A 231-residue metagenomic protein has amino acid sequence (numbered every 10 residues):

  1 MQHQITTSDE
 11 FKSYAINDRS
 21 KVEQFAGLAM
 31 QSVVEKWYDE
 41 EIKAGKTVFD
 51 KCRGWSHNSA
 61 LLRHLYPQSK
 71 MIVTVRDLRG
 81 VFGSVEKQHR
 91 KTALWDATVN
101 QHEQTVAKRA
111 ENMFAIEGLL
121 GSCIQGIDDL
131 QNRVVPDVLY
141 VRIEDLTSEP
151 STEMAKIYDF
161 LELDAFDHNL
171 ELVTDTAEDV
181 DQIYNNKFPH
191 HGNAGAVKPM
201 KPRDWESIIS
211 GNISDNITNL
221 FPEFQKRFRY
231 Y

Functional and structural regions predicted by a protein language model:
M1-D50, K91-R109, K198-P199, E206: PAPS-dependent sulfation machinery
F25-D39, H57, G80-F160, D215 (+1 more regions): PAPS-dependent sulfotransferase catalytic domain
K43-A44, Y66, R133-V135: Short, well-ordered coil/turn elements that cap or connect secondary structure elements
K51-G54, L146-P150, T176, G211: Short, conserved alpha-helical segments within structured domains
K51-G54, L61-K87: Conserved phosphate-donor/acceptor-positioning beta-strand/loop module used by diverse small-molecule
I72-D77, D96-N100, L163-D167: Glycine-rich loops and low-complexity Gly/Arg-rich segments that provide flexible linkers or classic glycine-based
E86-H89, M113, G121-N132, T152 (+1 more regions): PAPS-dependent sulfotransferases, especially Golgi type II membrane carbohydrate sulfotransferases
